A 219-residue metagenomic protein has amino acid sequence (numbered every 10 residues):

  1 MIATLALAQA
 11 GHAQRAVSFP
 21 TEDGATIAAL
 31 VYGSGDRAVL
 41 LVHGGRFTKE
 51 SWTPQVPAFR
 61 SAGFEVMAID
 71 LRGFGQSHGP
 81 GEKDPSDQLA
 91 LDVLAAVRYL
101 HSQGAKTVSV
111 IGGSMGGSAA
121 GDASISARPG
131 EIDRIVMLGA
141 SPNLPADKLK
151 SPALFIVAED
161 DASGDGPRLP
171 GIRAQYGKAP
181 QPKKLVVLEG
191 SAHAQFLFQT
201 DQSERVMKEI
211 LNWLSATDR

Functional and structural regions predicted by a protein language model:
G11-Y32: N-terminal cap/lid segment of alpha/beta-hydrolase-fold proteins
G35-D36, H43-F47: Active-site glycine-rich loops that stabilize anionic/oxyanionic intermediates across multiple enzyme folds
G45-P57, P167-R168: The serine-hydrolase catalytic nucleophile loop
S51, K83-Q103: Alpha/beta-hydrolase active-site loop
F59-H78: Conserved alpha/beta-hydrolase
G112-A120: Gly/Ala-rich beta-loop-alpha elbow adjacent to hydrolase catalytic centers
L149, F155-V157: Short beta-strand/loop motif that positions the catalytic acidic residue of the alpha/beta-hydrolase fold
S191-D201: Catalytic histidine-centered segment of alpha/beta-hydrolase-like enzymes
